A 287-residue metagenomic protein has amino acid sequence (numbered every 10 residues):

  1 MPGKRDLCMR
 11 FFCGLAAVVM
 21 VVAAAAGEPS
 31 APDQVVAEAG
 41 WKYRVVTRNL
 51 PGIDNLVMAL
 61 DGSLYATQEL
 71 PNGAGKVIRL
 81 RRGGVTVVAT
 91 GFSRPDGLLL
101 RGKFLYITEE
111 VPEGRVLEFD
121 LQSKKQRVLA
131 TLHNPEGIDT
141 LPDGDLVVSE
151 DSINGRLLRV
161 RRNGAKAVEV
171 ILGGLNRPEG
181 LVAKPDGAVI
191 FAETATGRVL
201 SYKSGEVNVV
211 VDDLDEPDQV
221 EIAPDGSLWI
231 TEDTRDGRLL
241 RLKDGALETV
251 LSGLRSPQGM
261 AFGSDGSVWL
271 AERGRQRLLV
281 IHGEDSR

Functional and structural regions predicted by a protein language model:
P2-L15: Bacterial N-terminal signal peptides that target proteins for export
C13-A23: Bacterial N-terminal signal peptides
A24-P29: Boundary at the C-terminal end of the N-terminal hydrophobic targeting segment
A31-L50: A short helix->beta-strand "capping" segment at the edge of beta-propeller domains
K42-T47, G84-A89, K124-A130, K166-L172 (+2 more regions): A short beta-strand motif characteristic of beta-propeller blades
N49-D61, A74-G75, G91-E109, E113-R115 (+10 more regions): Beta-rich, blade/repeat-based domains predominating in secreted/periplasmic proteins but also intracellular
Q68-I78: Beta-propeller domains
L80-G84, F119-K124, R161-A165, Y202-E206 (+2 more regions): Short loop/turn segments that connect beta-strands within beta-propeller blades
